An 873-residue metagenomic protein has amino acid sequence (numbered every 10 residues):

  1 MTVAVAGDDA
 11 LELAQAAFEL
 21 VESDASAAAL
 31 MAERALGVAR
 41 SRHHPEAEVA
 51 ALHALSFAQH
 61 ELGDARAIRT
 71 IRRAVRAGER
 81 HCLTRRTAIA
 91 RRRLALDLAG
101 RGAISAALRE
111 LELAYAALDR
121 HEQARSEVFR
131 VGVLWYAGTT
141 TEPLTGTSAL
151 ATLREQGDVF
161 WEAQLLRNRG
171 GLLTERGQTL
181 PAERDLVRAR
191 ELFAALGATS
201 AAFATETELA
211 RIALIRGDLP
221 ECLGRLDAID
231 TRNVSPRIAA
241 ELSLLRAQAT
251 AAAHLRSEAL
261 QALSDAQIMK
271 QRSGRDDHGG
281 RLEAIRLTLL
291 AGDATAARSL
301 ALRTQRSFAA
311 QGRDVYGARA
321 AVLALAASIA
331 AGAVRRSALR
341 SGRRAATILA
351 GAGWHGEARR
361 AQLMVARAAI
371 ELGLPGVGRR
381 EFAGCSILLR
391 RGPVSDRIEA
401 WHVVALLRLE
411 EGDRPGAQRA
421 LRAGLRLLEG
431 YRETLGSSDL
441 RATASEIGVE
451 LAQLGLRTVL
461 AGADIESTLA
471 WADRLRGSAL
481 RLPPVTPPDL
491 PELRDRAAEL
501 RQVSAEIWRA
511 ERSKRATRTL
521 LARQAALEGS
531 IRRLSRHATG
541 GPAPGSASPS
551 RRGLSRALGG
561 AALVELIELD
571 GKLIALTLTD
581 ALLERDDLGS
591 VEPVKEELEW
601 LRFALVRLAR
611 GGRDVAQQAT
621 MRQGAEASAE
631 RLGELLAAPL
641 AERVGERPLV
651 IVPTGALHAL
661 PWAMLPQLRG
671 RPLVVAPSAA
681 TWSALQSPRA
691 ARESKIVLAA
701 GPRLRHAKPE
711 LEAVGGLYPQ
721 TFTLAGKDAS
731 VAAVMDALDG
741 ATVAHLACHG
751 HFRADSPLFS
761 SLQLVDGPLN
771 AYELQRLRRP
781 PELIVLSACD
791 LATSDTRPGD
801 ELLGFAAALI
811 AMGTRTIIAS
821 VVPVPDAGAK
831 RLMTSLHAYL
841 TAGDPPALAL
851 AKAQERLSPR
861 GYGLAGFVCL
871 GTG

Functional and structural regions predicted by a protein language model:
T2-V3, A383, R414-G670, R689-V697: Amphipathic alpha-helical protein-protein interaction segments
G7, E46, R85, H121 (+9 more regions): Residue signature of alpha-solenoid helical repeat architecture, marking inter-repeat boundaries and helix-start
L11, A50, I89, R125-G132 (+15 more regions): Residue register of alpha-helical TPR repeats
S23, L62-G63, C82, G102 (+10 more regions): Residue-level detector of the short coil/turn that links helix A to helix B within each tetratricopeptide repeat
A28, A67, A107, E142-P143 (+8 more regions): Single-residue signature of alpha-solenoid repeat helices
A39, Q59, G78-E79, L98-A99 (+20 more regions): Eukaryotic all-alpha helical interaction scaffolds
A547-G873: Catalytic cores of enzymes
